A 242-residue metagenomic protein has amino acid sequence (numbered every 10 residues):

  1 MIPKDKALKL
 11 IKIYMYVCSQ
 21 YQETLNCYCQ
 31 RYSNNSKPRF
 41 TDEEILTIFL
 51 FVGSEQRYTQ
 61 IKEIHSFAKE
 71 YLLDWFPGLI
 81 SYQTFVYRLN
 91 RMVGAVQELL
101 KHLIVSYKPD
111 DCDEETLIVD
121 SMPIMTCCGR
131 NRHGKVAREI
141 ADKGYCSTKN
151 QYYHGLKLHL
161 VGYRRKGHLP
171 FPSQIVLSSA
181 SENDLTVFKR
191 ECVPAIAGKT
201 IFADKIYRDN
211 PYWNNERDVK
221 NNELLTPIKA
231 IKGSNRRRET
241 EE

Functional and structural regions predicted by a protein language model:
M1-E242: Short alpha-helical elements
